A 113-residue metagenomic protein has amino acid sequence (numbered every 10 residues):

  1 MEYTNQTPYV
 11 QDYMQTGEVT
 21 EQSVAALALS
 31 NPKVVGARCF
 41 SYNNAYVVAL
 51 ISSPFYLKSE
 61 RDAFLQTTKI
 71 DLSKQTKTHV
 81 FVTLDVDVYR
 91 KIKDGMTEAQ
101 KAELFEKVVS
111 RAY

Functional and structural regions predicted by a protein language model:
M1-T16: N-terminal presequence-like segments and adjacent domain-start helices
Y9-Q11, S53-F55, R111: A short, structure-level motif marking secondary-structure boundaries and short turns
M14-Q15, F55-S59: Charge-dense, low-complexity intrinsically disordered segments
E21-S30, L57-V80: Short, non-transmembrane amphipathic alpha-helical segments
L27-I51: Short edge beta-strands and adjacent turn/loop segments
G36-C39, H79-D85: Surface-exposed patches in mature extracellular/periplasmic domains of secreted proteins
N44-L57, R90-T97: Short glycine/threonine-rich beta-strand-turn micro-motifs
D85-Y113: Polar/charged, Gly/Pro-rich intrinsically disordered segments
